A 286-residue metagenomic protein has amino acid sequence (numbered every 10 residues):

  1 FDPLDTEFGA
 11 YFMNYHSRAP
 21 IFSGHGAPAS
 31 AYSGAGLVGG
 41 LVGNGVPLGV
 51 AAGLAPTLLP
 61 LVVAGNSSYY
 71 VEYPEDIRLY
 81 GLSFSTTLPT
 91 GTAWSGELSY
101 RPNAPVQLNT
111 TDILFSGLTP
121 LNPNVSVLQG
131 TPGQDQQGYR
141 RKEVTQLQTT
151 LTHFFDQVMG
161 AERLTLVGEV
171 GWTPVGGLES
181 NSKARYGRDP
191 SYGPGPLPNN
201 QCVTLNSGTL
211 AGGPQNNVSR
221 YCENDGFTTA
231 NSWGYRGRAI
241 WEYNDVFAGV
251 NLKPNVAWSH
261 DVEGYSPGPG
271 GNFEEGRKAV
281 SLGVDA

Functional and structural regions predicted by a protein language model:
F1, A10, L82-T86, G96 (+5 more regions): Residues on the lipid-exposed face of transmembrane beta-strands in outer-membrane beta-barrel proteins
D2-E7, I21, S85-G91, D156-L166 (+2 more regions): Short loop/turn motifs that connect adjacent beta-strands in outer-membrane beta-barrel proteins
F12-R18, Y100-A104, H153-F155, V170-G176 (+3 more regions): Transmembrane beta-strands of outer-membrane beta-barrel pores
P20-Y70, L108-Q136, E179-E223, S266-G268: Solvent-exposed loop segments that connect transmembrane elements
S68-E72, F84, D135-Y139, E223-T229 (+3 more regions): Outer-membrane beta-barrel proteins
D76-Y80, E143-L147, N231-Y235, E274-V280: Residues that define the transmembrane beta-barrel architecture of outer-membrane proteins
S85-N109, K142-V144, Q148, T152-G171 (+1 more regions): Hard-cation-handling environments
D261-A286: C-terminal structured "cap/appendage" subdomains that terminate the fold
